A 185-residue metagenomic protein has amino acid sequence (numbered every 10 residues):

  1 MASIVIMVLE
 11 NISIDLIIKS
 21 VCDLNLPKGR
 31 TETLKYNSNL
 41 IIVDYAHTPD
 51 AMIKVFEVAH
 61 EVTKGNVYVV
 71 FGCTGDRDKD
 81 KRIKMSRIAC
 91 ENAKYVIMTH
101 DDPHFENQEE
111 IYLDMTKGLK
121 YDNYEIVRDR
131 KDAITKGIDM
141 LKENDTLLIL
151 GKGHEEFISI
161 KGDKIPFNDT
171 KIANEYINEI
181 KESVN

Functional and structural regions predicted by a protein language model:
A2-N185: ATP-dependent carboxylate-amine ligase
